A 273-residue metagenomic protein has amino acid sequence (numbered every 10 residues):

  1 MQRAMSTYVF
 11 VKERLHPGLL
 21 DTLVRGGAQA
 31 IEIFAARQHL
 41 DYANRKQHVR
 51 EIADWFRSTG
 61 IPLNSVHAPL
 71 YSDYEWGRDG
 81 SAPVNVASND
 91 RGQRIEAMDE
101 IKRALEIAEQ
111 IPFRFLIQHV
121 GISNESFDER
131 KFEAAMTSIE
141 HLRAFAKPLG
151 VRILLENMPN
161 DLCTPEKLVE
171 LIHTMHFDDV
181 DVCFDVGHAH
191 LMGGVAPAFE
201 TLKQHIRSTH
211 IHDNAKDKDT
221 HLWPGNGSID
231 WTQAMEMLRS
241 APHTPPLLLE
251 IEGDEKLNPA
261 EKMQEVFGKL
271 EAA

Functional and structural regions predicted by a protein language model:
M1-R103, E109, Q204, E261 (+1 more regions): N-terminal pre-domain/capping segments
M1-R3, G27-Q29, R57-N64, I111-R114 (+4 more regions): Short, well-ordered coil/turn segments that N-cap beta-strands
Q2, A30-I33, R37, R130 (+1 more regions): Acidic/histidine-rich catalytic cores of soluble enzymes
T7, K12, L20, Y42-A43 (+6 more regions): Gly/Pro-rich active-site loop or hairpin
V9-V11, A35-R37, P69-S72, G121-N124 (+4 more regions): Active-site-proximal loop/turn and secondary-structure-junction residues that shape catalytic pockets, frequently
P17, D73-D181: Active-site acidic/histidine proton-transfer and metal-coordination neighborhood in alpha/beta enzyme cores
L23, I31, F56, A97 (+6 more regions): Conserved, mostly hydrophobic/aromatic
V49-A68, M136-P148, T174-M175, W231-E236: Alpha-helix-loop-beta-strand connector modules within alpha/beta enzyme cores
